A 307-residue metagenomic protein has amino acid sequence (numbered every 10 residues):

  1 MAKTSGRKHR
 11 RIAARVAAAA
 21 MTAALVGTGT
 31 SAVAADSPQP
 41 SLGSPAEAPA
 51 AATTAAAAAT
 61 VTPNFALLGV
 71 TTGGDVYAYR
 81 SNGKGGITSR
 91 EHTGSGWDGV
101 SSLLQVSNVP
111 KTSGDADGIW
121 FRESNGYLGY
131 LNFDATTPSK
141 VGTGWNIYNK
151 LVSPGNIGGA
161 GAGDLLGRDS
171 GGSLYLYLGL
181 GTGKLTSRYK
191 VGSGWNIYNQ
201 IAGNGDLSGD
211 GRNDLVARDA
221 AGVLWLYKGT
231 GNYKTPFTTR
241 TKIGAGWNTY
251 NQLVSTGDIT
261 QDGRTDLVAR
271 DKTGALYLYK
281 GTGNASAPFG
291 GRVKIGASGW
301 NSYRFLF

Functional and structural regions predicted by a protein language model:
A2-F307: Trp/Gly-enriched beta-strand/coil motifs that build multi-repeat beta-propeller-like domains and related W-rich binding
